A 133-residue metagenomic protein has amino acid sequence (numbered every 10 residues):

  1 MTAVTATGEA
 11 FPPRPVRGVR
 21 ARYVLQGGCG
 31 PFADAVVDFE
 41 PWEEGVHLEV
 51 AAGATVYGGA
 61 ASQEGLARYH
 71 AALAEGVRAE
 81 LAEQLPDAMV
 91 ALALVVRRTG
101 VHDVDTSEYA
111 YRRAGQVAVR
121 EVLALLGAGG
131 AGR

Functional and structural regions predicted by a protein language model:
M1-R133: Accessory interaction regions appended to the cores of large information-processing enzymes
